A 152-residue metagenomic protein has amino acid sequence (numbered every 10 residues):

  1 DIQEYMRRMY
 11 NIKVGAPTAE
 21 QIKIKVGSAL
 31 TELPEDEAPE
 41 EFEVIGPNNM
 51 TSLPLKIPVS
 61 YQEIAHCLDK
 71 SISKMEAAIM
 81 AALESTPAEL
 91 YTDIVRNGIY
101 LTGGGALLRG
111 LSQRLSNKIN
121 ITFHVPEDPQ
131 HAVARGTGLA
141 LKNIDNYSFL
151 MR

Functional and structural regions predicted by a protein language model:
D1-D69, E84: Phosphate-binding glycine-rich/basic clefts of nucleotide- and phosphate-handling proteins, predominantly
I2, I79, L101, T137: Residue-level signature of catalytic and energy-coupling elements of molecular machines, predominantly ATP/GTP-dependent
R8, N143-Y147: Short, well-ordered loop/turn and helix-capping segments at boundaries between secondary-structure elements and domains
N11, Y100, G104, P126: Glycine- and other small-residue-rich loops at beta-strand/loop junctions that grip anionic moieties
P17, E63, K70, K74 (+3 more regions): Conserved active-site and cofactor/substrate-binding residues in soluble primary-metabolism enzymes
C67-V95, A140-I144: Phosphate/ATP-binding catalytic cores across multiple sugar-kinase/actin-like superfamilies, primarily ASKHA
Y91-L115: Glycine-rich phosphate-binding loops at beta-strand->alpha-helix junctions
Q113-L139, Y147-R152: Conserved phosphate-binding/catalytic loops in two-lobed NTP-binding clefts
